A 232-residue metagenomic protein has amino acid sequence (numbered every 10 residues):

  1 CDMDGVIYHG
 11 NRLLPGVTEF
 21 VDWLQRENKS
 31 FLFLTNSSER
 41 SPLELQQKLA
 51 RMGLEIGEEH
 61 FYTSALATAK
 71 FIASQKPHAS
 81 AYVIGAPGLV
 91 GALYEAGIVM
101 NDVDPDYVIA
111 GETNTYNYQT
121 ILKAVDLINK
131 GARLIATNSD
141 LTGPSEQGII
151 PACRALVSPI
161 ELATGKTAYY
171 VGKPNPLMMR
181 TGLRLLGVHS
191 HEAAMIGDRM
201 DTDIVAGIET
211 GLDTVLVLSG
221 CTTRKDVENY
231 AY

Functional and structural regions predicted by a protein language model:
C1-K29, S38-Y62, A69-Y232: Asp-based, Mg2+/Mn2+-dependent phosphohydrolase catalytic module
